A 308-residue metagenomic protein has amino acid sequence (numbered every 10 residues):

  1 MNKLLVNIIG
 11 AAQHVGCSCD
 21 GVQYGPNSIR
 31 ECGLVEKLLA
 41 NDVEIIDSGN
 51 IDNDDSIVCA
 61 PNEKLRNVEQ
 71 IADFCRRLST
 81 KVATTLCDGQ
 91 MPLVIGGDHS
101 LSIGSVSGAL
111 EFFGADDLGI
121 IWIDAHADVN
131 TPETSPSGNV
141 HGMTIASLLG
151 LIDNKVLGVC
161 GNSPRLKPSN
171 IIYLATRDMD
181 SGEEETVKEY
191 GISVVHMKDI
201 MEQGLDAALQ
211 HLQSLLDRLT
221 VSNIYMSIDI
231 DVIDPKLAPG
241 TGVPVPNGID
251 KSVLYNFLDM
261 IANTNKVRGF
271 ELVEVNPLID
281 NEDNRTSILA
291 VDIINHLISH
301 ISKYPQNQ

Functional and structural regions predicted by a protein language model:
N2-Q308: Conserved alpha-helical scaffold segments that buttress catalytic/binding sites
